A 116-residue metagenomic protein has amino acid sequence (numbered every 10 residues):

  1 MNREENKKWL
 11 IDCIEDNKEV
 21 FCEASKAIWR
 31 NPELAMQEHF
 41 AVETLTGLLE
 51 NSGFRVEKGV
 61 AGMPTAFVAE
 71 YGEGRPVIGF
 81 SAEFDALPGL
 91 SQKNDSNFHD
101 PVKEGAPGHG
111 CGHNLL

Functional and structural regions predicted by a protein language model:
R3-H109: Acidic/His- and Gly-rich active-site-bordering loop/insert found across diverse amide/peptide-bond hydrolases
G110-L116: Active-site alpha-helical elements of protease catalytic centers
